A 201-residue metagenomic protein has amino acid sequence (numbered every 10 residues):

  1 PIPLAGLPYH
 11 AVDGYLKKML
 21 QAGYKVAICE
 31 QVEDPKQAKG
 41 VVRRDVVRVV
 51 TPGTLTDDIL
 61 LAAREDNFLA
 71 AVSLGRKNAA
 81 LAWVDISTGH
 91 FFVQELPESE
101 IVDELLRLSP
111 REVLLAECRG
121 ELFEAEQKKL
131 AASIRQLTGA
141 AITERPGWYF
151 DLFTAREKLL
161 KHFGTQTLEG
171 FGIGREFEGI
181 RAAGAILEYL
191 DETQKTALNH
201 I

Functional and structural regions predicted by a protein language model:
P1-I201: Charged catalytic and DNA/RNA-contacting regions of genome-maintenance and nucleic-acid-processing enzymes
